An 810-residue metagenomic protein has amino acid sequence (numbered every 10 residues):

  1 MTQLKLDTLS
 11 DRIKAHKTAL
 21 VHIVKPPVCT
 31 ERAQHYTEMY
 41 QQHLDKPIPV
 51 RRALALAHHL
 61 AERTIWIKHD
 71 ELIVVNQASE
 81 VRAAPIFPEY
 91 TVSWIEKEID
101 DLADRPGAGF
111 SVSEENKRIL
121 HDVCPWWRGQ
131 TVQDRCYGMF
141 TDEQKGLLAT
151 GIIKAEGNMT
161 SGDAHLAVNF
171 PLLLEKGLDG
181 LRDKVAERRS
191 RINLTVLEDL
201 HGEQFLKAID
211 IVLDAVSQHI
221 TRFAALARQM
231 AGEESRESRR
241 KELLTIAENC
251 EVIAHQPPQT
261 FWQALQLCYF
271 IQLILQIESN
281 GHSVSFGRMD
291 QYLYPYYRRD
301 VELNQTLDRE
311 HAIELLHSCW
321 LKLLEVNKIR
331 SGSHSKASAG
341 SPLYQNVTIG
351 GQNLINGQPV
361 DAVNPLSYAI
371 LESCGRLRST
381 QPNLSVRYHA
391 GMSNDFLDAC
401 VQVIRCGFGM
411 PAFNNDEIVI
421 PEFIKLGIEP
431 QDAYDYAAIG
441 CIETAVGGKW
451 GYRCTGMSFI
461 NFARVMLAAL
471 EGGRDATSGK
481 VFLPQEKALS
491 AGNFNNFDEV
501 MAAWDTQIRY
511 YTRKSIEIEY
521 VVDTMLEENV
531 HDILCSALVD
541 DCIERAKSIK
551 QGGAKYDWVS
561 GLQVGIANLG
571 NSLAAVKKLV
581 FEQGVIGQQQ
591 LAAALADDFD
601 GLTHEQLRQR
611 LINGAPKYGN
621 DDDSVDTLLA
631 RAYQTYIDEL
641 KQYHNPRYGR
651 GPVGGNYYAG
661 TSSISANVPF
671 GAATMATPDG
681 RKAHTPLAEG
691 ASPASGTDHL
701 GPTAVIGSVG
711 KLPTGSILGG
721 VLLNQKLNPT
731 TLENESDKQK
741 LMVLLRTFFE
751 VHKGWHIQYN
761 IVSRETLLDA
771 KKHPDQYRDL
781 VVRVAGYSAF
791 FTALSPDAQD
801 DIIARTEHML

Functional and structural regions predicted by a protein language model:
T2-L206, S238-T245, N249-L810: Conserved catalytic cores of very large enzyme subunits
K207-Q218: Extended non-globular scaffold/tether segments
S217, A224, R228-A231, R240 (+2 more regions): Heptad-repeat amphipathic alpha-helical coiled-coil interaction surface used for oligomerization/assembly
T221, A225-R228, A574, E807: Short amphipathic alpha-helical segments enriched in leucine
